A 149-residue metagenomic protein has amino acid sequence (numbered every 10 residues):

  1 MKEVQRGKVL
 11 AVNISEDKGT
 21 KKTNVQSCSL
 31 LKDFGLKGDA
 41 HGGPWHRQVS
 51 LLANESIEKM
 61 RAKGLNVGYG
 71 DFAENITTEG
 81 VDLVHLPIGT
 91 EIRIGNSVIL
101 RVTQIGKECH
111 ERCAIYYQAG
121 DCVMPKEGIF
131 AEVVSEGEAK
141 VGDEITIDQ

Functional and structural regions predicted by a protein language model:
M1-Q149: Metal-cofactor-dependent catalytic cores
